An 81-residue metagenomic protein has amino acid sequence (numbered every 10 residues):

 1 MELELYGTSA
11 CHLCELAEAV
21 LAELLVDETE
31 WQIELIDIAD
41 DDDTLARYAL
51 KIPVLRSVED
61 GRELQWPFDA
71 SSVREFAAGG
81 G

Functional and structural regions predicted by a protein language model:
M1-V26: Local sequence-structure signature of Cys/Sec-based thiol-disulfide redox active-site neighborhoods
E4, E34, E63: Short, flexible active-site loop motifs that bind/organize anionic cofactors or intermediates
S9-H12, P53, R62: Glycine-centered loop/turn positions within well-structured domains that cap or flank conserved ligand/cofactor-binding
E30-D42: Thiol-based oxidoreductase modules, predominantly thioredoxin-like and allied folds used for disulfide exchange
L45-R47: Short glycine-biased active-site loop of nucleotidyltransferases that positions the nucleotide triphosphate and helps
A49-R56: Structural micro-motif
E59-G81: Non-catalytic, surface beta->alpha helical segment in thiol-disulfide oxidoreductase systems
